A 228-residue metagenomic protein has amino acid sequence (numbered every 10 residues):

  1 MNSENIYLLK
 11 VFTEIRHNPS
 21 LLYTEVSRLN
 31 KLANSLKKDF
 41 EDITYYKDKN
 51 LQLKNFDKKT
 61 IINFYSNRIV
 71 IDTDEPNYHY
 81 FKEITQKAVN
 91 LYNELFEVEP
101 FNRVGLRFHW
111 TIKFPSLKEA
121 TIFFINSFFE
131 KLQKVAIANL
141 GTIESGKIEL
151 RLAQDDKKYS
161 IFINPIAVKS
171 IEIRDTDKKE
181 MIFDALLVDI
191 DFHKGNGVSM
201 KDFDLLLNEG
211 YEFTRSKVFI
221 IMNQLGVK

Functional and structural regions predicted by a protein language model:
M1-T73, L206, K228: N-terminal low-complexity, intrinsically disordered segments
S3, V188-K228: C-terminal structured interaction module
N5-V11, S160-I163, V188-I190: Macromolecular interaction modules
S20-S27, H79-K82, L117, N196-L205: Short, conserved charged micro-motifs
N30-L32, F81-V89, L206-T214: Well-ordered, non-membrane alpha-helical segments in soluble/globular domains
T60-P76, I171-L205: Intrinsically disordered, low-complexity regulatory segments enriched in Ser/Thr/Pro and charged residues
D72-K113: Aromatic- and glycine-enriched beta-alpha-beta binding-site module
R103-M181, A185-L187: Aromatic/basic-lined ligand-recognition segments that form π-stacking hydrophobic pockets flanked by Lys/Arg to engage
